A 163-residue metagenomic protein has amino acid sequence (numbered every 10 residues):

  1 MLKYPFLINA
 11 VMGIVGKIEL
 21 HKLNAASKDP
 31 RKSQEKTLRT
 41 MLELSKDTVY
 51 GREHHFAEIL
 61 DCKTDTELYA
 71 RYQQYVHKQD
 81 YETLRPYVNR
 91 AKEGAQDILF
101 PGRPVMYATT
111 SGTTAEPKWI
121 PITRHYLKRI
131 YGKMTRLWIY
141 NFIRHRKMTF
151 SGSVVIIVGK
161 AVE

Functional and structural regions predicted by a protein language model:
M1-T109, A115-E163: Nucleotide 5′-phosphate-binding alpha/beta core
